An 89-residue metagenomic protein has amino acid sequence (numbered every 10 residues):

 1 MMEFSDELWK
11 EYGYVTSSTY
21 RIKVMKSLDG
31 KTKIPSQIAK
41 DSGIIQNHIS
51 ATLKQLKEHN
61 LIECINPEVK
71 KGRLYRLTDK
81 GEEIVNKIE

Functional and structural regions predicted by a protein language model:
M1-I22: Short alpha-helical segments that sit at the start of domains
I22-K26, E83: Pre-recognition alpha-helix immediately N-terminal to the DNA-recognition helix within helix-turn-helix or winged-helix
G30-I34: Short capping segments at the starts of secondary-structure elements
S36, K54: Residues within the helices of the helix-turn-helix
K40, K57-E58: Alpha-helical residues within the helix-turn-helix
H59-K70: Beta-hairpin "wing" of winged helix-turn-helix
V69-I88: Basic, amphipathic "hinge/linker" alpha-helix immediately C-terminal to the N-terminal HTH DNA-binding motif
